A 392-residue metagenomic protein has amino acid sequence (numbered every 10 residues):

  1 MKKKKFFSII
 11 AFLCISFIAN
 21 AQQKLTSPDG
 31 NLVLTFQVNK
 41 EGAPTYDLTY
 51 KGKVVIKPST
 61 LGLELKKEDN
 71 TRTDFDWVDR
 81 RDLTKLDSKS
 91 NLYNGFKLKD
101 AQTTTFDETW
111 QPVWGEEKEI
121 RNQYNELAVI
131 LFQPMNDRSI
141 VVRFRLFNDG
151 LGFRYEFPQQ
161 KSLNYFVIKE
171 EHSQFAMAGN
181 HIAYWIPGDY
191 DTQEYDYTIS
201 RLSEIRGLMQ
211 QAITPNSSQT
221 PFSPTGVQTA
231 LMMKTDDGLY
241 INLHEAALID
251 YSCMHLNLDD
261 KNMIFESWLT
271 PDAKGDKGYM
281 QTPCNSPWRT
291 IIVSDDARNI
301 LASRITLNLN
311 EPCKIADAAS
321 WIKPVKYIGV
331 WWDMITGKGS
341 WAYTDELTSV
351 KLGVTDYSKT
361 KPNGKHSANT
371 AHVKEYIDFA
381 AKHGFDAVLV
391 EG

Functional and structural regions predicted by a protein language model:
M1-K24: Bacterial Sec-dependent N-terminal signal peptides
F6-I9, G42, T370, K374: Generic hydrophobic-segment detector
K24-D317: N-terminal accessory beta-strand-rich subdomains and adjacent acidic, glycine-rich linkers that precede catalytic cores
Q281-F379, H383, A387: An acidic-aromatic substrate-binding cleft motif
